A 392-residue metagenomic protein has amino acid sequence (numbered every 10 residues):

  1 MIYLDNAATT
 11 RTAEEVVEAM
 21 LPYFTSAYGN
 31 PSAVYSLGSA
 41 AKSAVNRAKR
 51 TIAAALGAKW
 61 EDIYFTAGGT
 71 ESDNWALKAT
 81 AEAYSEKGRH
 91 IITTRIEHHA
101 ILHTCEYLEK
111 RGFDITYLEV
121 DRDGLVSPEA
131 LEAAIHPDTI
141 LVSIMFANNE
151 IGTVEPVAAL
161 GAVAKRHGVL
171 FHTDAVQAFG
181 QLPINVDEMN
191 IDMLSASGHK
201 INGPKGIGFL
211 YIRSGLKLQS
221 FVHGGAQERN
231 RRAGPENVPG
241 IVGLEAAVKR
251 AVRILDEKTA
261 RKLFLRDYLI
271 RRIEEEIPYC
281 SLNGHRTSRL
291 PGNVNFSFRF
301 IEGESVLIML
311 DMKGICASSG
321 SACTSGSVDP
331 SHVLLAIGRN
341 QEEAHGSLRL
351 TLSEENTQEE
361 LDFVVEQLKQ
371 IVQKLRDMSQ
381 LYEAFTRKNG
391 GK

Functional and structural regions predicted by a protein language model:
M1-K392: Pyridoxal 5′-phosphate
